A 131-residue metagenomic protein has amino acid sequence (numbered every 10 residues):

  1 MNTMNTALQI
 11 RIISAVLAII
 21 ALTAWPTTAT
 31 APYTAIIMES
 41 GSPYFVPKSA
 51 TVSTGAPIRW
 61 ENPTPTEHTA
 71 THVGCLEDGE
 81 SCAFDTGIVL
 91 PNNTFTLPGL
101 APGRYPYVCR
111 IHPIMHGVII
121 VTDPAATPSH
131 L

Functional and structural regions predicted by a protein language model:
M1-M4, A29: Universal eukaryotic N-terminal targeting presequences
T3-I13: Bacterial N-terminal signal peptides that target proteins for export
Q9, A24-L131: Extracytoplasmic copper-binding redox domains, predominantly the cupredoxin/blue-copper superfamily
S14-A24: Bacterial N-terminal signal peptides
